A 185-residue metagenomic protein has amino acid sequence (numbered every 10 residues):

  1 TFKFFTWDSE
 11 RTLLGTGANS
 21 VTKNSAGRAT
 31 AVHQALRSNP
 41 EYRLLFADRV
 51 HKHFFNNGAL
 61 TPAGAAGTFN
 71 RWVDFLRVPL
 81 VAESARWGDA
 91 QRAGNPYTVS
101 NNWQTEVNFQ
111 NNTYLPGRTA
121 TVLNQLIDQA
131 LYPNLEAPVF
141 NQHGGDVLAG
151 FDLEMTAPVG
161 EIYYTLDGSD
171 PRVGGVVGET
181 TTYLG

Functional and structural regions predicted by a protein language model:
F2-I127: C-terminal catalytic region of ATP-dependent kinase domains
T98-W103, T113-G185: Short, compositionally stereotyped local motifs that mark structural "simplifiers"
